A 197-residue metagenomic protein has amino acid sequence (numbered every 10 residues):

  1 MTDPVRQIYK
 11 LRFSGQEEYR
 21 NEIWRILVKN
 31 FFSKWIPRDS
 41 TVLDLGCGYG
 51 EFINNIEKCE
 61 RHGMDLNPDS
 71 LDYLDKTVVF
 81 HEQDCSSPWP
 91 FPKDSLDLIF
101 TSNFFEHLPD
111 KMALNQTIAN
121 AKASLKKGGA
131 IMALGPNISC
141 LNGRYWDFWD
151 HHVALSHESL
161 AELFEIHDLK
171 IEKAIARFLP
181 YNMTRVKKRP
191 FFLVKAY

Functional and structural regions predicted by a protein language model:
M1-D94, L98-S102, M112, I118: Conserved N-terminal segment of class I S-adenosyl-L-methionine
P37, L108-P109, L125-K127: Helix-to-beta-strand junctions that scaffold the AdoMet/dcAdoMet cofactor pocket in Class I SAM-dependent enzymes
F80, K173-Y197: A C-terminal cap/extension of S-adenosyl-L-methionine-dependent methyltransferases that defines the acceptor-substrate
N103-H107: Short catalytic micro-motifs in class I SAM-dependent methyltransferases
N115-K127: A short glycine-rich, Lys/Arg-flanked "PGG" loop and its adjoining helix->strand segment in the class I
G128-G135: Conserved beta-strand signature within the Rossmann-like core of class I S-adenosyl-L-methionine
R144-E162: Acceptor-substrate binding/catalytic loop of class I
L160-R177: A SAM-dependent methyltransferase catalytic signature shared across enzymes that methylate proteins
